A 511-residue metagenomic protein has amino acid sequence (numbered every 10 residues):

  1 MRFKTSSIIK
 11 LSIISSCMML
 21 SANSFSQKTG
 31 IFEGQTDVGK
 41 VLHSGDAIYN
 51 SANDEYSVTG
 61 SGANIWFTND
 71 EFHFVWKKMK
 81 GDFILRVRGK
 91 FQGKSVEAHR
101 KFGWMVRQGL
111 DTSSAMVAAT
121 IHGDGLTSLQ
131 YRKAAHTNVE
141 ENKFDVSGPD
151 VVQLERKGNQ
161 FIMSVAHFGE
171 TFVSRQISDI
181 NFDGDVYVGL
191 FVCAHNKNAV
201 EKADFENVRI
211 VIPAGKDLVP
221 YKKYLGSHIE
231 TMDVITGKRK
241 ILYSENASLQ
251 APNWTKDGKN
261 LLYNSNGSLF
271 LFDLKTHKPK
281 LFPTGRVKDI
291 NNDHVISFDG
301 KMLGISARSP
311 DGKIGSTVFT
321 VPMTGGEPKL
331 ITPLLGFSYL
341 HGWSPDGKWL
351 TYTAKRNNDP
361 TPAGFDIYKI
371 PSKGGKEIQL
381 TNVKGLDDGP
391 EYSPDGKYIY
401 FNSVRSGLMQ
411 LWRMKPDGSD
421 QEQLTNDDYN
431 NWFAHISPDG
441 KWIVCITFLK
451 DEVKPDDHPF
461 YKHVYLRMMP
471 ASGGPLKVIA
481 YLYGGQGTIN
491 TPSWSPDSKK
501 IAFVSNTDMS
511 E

Functional and structural regions predicted by a protein language model:
M1-K28: Bacterial Sec-dependent N-terminal signal peptides
A22-F25, D37, L110, R132 (+6 more regions): Compositionally biased, intrinsically disordered low-complexity segments enriched in polar/proline residues
Q27-L218: Extracellular glycan-recognition regions
A214-E511: Sequence signature of WD/YWTD-type beta-propeller architectures
